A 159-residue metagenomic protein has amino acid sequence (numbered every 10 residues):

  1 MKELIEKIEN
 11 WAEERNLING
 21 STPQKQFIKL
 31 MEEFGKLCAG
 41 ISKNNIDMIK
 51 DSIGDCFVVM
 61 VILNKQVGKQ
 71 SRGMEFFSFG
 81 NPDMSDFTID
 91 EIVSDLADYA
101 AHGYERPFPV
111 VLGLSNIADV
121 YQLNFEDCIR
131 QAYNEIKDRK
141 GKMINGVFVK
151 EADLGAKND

Functional and structural regions predicted by a protein language model:
M1-D159: Flexible "arm" and connector segments at domain edges
